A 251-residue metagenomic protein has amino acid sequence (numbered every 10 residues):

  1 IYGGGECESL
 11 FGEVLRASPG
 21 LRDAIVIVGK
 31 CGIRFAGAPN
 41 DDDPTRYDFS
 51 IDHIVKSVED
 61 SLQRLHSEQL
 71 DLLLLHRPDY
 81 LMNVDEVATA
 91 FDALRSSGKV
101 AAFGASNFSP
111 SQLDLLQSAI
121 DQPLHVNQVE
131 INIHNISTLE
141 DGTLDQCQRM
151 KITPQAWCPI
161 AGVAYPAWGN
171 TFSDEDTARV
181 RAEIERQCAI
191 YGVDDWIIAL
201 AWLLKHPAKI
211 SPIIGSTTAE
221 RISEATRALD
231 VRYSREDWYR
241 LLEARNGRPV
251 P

Functional and structural regions predicted by a protein language model:
I1-V26: N-terminal binding-site loop/beta-alpha segment at the start of enzyme catalytic domains that lines or forms
C7, I54, V58, V84-V87: Aromatic/hydrophobic pocket-lining residues that form the small-molecule binding cavity in soluble enzyme cores
D23-A36, E130-I131: A short, structured active-site edge motif that brings together acidic residues
F35-P39, A164-P166: Short acidic/His/Gly/Ser-rich catalytic and metal-binding motifs that mark active-site loops of diverse hydrolases
N40-D52: Active-site mouth loops of central-metabolism enzymes
F49-R64, S111-D114: Short, acidic/polar
L62-L81: Active-site groove signature of glycoside hydrolases
P78-P251: Beta/alpha (TIM)-barrel catalytic core signal, keyed to glycine-rich beta->alpha loops juxtaposed to Asp/Glu that bind
